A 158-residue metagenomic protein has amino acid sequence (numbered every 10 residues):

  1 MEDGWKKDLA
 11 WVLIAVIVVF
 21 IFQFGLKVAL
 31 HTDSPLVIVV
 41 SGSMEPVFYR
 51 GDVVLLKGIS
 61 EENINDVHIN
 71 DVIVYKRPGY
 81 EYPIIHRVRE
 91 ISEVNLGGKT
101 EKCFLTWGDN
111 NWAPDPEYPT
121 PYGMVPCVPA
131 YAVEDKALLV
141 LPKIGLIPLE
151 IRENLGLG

Functional and structural regions predicted by a protein language model:
M1-G158: Extended hydrophobic leader/signal-anchor segments used for secretion and membrane insertion
